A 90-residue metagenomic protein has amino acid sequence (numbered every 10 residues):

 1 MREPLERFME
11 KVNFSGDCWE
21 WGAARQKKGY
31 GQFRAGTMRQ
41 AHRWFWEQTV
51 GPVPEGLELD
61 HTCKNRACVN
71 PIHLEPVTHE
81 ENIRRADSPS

Functional and structural regions predicted by a protein language model:
M1-S90: Conserved recognition-core residues within compact binding domains
